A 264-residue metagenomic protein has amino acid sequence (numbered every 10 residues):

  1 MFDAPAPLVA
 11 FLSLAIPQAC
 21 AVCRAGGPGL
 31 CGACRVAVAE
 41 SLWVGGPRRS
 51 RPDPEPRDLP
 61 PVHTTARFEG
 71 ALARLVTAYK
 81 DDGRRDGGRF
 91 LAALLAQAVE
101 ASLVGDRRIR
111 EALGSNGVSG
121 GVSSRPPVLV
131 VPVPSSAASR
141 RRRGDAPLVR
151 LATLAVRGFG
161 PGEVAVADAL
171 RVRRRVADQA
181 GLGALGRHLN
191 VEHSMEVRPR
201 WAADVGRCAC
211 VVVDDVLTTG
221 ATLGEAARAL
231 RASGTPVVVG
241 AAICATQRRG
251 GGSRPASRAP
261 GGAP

Functional and structural regions predicted by a protein language model:
M1-P264: Glycine-rich phosphate/pyrophosphate-handling loop used in enzymes and phosphotransfer proteins
